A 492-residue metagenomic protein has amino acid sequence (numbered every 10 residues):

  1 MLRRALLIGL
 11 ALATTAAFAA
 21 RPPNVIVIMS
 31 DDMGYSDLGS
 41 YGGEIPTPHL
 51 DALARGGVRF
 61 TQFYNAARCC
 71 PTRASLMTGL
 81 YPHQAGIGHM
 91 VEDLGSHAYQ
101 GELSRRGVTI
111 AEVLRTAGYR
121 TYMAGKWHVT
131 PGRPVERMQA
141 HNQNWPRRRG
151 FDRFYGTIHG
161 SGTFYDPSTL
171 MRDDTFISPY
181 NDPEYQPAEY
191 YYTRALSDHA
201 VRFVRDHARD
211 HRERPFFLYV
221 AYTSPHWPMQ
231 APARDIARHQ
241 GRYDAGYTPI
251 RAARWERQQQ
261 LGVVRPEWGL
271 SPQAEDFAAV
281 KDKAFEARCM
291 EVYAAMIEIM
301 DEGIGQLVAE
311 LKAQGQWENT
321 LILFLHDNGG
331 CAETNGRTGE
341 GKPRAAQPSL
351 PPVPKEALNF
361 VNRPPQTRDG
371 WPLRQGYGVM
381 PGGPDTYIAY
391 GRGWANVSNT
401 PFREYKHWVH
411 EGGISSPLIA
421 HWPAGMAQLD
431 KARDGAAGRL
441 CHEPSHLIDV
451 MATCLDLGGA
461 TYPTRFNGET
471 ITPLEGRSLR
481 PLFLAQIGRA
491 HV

Functional and structural regions predicted by a protein language model:
M1-L7: Bacterial N-terminal signal peptides that target proteins for export
L10-A19: Hydrophobic h-region of N-terminal signal peptides that target proteins for export in Gram-negative bacteria
F18-H491: Formylglycine-dependent sulfatase
